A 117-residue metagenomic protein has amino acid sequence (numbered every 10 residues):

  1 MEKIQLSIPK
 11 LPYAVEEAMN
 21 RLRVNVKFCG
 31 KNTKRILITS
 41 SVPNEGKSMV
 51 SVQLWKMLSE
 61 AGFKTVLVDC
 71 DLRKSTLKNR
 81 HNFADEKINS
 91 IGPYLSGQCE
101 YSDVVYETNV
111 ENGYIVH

Functional and structural regions predicted by a protein language model:
E2-E16, N20, V24, C29-K31 (+2 more regions): P-loop/Walker-type NTP enzyme "switch/lid" segment
R35: Walker A (P-loop) ATP-phosphate-binding motif of ABC ATPase nucleotide-binding domains
M49-V50, L54: Hydrophobic positions on the alpha1 helix immediately C-terminal to the Walker A/P-loop
S59: Gly/Ala-rich phosphate-binding loop of Rossmann-like dinucleotide-binding domains, activating on the conserved
